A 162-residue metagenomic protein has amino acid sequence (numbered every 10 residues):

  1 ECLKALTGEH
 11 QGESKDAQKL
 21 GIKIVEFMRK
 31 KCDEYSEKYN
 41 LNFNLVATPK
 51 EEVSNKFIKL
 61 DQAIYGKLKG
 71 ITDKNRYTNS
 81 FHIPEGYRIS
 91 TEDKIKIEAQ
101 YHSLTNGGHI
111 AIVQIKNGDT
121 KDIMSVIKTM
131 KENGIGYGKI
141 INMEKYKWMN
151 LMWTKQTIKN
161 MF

Functional and structural regions predicted by a protein language model:
E1-F162: Long, C-terminal-biased catalytic regions of enzyme "large/alpha" subunits
